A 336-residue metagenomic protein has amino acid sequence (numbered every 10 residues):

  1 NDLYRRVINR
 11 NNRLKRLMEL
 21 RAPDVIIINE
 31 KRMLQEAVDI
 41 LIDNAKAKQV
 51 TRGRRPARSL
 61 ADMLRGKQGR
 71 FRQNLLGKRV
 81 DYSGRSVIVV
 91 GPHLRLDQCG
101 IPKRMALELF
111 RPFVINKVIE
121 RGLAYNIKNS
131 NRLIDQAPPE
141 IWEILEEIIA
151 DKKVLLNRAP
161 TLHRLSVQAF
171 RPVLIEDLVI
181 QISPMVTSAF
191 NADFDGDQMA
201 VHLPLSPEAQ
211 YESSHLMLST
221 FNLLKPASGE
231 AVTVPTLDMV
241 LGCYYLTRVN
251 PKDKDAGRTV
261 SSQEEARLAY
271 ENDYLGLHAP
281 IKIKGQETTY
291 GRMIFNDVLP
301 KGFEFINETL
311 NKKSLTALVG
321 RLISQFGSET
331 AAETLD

Functional and structural regions predicted by a protein language model:
N1-A57, R65-N116, E176-L335: Feature marking long nucleic-acid-engaging regions of large polymerase/nuclease enzymes
H93, Q98-E140, I148-I149: Conserved, charged catalytic cores of large soluble enzymes
I127-R171: Long, charge-dense accessory insertions within large macromolecular proteins
